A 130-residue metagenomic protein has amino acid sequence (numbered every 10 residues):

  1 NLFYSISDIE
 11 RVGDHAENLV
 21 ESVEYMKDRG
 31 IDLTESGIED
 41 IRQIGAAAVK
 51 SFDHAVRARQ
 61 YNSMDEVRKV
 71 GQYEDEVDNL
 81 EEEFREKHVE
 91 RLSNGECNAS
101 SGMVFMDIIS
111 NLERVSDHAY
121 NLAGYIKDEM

Functional and structural regions predicted by a protein language model:
N1-M130: Cytosolic, long alpha-helical scaffolding segments
